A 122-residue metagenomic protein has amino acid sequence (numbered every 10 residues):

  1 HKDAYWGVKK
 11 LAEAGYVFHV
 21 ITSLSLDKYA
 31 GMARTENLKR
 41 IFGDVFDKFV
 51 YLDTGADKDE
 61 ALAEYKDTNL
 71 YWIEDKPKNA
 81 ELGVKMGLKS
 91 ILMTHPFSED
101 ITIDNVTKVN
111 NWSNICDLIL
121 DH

Functional and structural regions predicted by a protein language model:
A4-L38: Substrate-recognition element of Asp-dependent hydrolases with the DxDx(T/V) motif
V17-H19, K48-V50, Y71, K89-I91: A structural signal for isolated positions on well-ordered beta-strands in alpha/beta enzyme cores
H19-L26, T35, I41-D59: A short, structured active-site edge motif that brings together acidic residues
M32-F42, E64, G83-G87, I101-N105: Short, aromatic/basic amphipathic alpha-helical patches
F49-D53, N105-N114: Short acidic-hydrophobic, aromatic-tinged amphipathic segments that line or gate anion-handling sites
L52-G83: Conserved Lys-Pro-Asp/Glu-containing loop-to-beta segment of HAD-superfamily phosphomonoesterases, centered on
D59-K66, W112-H122: Short amphipathic alpha-helix with an adjacent loop that forms part of the alpha/beta core around
Y71-N110: Acidic, Mg2+-coordinating phosphoryl-transfer loop and its flanking beta/alpha structural elements, shared across
